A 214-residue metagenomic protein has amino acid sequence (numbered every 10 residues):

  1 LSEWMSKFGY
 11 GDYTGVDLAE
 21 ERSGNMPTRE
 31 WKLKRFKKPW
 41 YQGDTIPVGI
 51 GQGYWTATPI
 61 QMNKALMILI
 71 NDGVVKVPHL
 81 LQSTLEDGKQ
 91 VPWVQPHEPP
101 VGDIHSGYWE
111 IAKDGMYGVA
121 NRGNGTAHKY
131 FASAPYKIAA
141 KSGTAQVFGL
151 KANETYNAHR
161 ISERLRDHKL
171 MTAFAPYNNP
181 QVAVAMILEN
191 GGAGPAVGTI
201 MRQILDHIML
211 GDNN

Functional and structural regions predicted by a protein language model:
L1-M186: Beta-lactam-recognizing serine transpeptidase/beta-lactamase-like catalytic domain environment
T58-K64, A196-Q203: Short amphipathic alpha-helical face segments that pack within enzyme cores and frequently flank/anchor catalytic
P78, A193-A196: Extracytoplasmic/secreted cell-surface and envelope-processing proteins
K89-P100, G198-N214: Short, gly/Ser/Thr-rich active-site loops of penicillin-recognizing serine hydrolases
L188-G191: Ligand-site clamp/hinge motif
